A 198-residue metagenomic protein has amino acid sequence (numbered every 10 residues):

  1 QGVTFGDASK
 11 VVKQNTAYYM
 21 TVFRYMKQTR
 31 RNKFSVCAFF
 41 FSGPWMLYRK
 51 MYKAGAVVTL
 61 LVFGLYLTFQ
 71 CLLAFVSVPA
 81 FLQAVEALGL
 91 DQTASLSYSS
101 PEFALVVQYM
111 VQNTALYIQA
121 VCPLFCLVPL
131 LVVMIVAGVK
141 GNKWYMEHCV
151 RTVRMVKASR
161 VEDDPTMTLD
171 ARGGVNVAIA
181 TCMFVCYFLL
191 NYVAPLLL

Functional and structural regions predicted by a protein language model:
Q1-K27, V62-L198: Transmembrane helix recognition focused on a "late"/terminal membrane span
M20-V57: Membrane interfacial helix-start motif at the N-side
